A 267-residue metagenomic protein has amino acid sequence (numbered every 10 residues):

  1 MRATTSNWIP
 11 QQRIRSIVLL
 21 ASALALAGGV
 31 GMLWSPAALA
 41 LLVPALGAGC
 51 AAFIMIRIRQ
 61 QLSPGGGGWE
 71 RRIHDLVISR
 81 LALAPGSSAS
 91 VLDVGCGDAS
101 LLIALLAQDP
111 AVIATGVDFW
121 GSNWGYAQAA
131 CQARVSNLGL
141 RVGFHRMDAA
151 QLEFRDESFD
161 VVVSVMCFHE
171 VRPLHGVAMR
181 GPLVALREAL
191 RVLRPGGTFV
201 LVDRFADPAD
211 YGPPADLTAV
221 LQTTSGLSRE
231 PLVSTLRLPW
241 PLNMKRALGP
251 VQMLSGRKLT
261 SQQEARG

Functional and structural regions predicted by a protein language model:
I9-V18, C50-L76: Class I SAM-dependent methyltransferase Rossmann-like catalytic core, especially the SAM/SAH-binding loop
L92, S100-A150: Class I SAM-dependent methyltransferase SAM/SAH-binding core
A150-V162: A short acidic, Gly/Pro-enriched loop at the edge of an enzyme's catalytic core that lines a small-molecule cofactor
V161-M179: A short SAM/SAH-binding and catalytic strip from SAM-dependent methyltransferases
R180-P195: A short glycine-rich, Lys/Arg-flanked "PGG" loop and its adjoining helix->strand segment in the class I
G196-D203: Conserved beta-strand signature within the Rossmann-like core of class I S-adenosyl-L-methionine
Y211-E230: Conserved Class I S-adenosyl-L-methionine
G226-Q262: Class I S-adenosyl-L-methionine
